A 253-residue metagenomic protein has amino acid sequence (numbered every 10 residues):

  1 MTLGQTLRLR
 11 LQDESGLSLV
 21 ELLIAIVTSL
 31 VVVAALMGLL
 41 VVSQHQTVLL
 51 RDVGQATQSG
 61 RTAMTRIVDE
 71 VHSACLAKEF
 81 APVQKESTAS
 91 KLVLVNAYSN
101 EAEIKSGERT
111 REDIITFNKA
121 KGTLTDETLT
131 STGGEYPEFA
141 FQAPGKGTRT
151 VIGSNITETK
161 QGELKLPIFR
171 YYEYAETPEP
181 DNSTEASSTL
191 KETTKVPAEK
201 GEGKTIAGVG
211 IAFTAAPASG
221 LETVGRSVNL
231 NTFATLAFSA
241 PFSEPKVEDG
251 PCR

Functional and structural regions predicted by a protein language model:
T2-L76, P245-R253: Aliphatic-rich helix starts adjacent to a transmembrane/signal segment
T2-Q5, Q55, T159-R253: Short linear sequence signals and composition-biased patches located at protein termini or domain-edge surfaces
R8, A63, K78, E101 (+2 more regions): A broad, structure-centric signal for solvent-exposed, well-ordered loop/edge residues that line or flank functional
S29-V31, L40-Q46, G54, R61 (+4 more regions): Homeobox/homeodomain signature
V48-L49, V71-Y98: Short, glycine/small-hydrophobic-rich surface segments
M64, I115, T150-I152, V228-L236: Generic detection of short hydrophobic beta-strand segments and adjacent strand-loop junctions
V83-A89, N118-K121, K200-T205: Short, ordered beta-strand-loop transition motifs
A89-S188: Type IV pilin-like appendage domain
